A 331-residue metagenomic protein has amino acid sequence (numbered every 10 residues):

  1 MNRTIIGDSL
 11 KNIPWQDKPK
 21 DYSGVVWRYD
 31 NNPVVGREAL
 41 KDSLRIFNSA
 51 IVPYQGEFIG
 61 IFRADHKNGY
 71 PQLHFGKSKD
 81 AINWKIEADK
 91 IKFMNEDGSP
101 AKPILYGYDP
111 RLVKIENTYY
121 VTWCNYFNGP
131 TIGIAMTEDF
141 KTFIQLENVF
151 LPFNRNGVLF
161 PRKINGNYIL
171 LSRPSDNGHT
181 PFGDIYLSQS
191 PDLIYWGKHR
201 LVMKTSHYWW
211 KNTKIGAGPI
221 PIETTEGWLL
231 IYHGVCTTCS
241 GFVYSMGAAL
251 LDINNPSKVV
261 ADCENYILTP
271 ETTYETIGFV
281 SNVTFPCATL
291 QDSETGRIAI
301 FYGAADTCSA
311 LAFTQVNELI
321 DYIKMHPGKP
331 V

Functional and structural regions predicted by a protein language model:
M1-L105, V113-V158, R162-T213, I222-F279 (+2 more regions): Beta-rich carbohydrate-recognition and catalytic domains
G218-I220: Active-site/ligand-binding surface loops and adjacent short beta/alpha elements that line catalytic pockets across
T284: Iron-sulfur (Fe-S) cluster-binding modules
C287, Q291: C-terminal substrate/ligand-recognition segments
